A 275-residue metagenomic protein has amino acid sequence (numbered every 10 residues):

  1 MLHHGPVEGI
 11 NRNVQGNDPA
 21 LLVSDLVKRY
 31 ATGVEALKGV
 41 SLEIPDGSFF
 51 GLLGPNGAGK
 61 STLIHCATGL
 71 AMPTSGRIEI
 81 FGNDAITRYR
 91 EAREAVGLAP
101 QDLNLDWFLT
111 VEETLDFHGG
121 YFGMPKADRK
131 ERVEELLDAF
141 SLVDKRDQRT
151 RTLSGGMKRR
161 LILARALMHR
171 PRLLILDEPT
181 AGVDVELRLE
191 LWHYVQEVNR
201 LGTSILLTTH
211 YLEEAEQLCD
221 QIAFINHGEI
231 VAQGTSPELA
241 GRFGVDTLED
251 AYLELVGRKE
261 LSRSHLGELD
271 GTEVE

Functional and structural regions predicted by a protein language model:
G76-D84, E91-A92: Conserved ABC transporter NBD signature motif
D116, G120, A127-K145: Conserved ABC ATPase "signature" region
R149-L153: Conserved ABC ATPase signature
R170: Conserved catalytic motifs of ABC-family nucleotide-binding domains
L174-D177: Catalytic Walker B motif of ABC-type/P-loop ATPase nucleotide-binding domains
Q233-G234: ABC ATPase "signature
